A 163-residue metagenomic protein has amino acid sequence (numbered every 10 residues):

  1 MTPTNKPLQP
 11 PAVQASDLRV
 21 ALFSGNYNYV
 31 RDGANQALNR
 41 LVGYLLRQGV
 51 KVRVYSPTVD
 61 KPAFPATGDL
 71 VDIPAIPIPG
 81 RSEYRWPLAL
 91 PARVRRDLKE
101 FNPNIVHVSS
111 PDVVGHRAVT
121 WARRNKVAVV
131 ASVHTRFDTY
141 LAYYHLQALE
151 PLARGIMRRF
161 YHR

Functional and structural regions predicted by a protein language model:
M1-A75: N-terminal subdomain of nucleotide-sugar transferases
V20, I105, T120-Y140, Y161: Active-site proximal beta-strand in glycosyltransferases
D32, Y55, V108-S109, S132: Structural motif
A34, L90, A153: Conserved donor sugar-nucleotide recognition element shared by glycan-biosynthetic enzymes
G68-K99, V108, H145-L149: A short, charged, and often flexible helix/loop element on the N-terminal side of the glycosyltransferase catalytic
V94-G115, V119, N125-V130: Short N-terminal targeting/anchoring amphipathic segment
R124, P151-R163: Membrane-proximal helix-turn-helix segments that form the acceptor-binding/catalytic region of lipid-linked
